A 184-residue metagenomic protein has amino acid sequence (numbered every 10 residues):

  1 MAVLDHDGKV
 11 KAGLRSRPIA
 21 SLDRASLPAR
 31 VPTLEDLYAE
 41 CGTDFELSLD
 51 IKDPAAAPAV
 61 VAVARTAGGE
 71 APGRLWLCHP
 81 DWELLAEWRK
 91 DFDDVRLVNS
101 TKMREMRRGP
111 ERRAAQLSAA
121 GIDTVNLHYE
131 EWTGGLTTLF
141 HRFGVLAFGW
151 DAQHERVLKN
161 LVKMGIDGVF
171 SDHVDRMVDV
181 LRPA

Functional and structural regions predicted by a protein language model:
M1, E46-S48, P72-L77, D94-V98 (+3 more regions): Structural preference for beta-strand elements that scaffold enzyme active sites
M1-E46, K52, N99-S100: An active-site metal/cofactor-coordinating segment within enzyme catalytic domains
V3-K9, I19-A20, A64, H141-R142 (+2 more regions): Short low-complexity, flexible loop/linker segments enriched in glycine and/or proline with clustered acidic
S16, C41-G42, G69, A119 (+1 more regions): Alpha-helix termination/capping residues and helix-transition junctions
P28-V31, N99-A184: C-terminal active-site rim and adjoining tail of enzyme catalytic domains
A55-A67, E83-D93, R107-Q116: Distinct, well-ordered alpha-helical segments
T66-G73, D91-V95, R142-F143, A184: Short helix-capping segments at alpha-helix termini
